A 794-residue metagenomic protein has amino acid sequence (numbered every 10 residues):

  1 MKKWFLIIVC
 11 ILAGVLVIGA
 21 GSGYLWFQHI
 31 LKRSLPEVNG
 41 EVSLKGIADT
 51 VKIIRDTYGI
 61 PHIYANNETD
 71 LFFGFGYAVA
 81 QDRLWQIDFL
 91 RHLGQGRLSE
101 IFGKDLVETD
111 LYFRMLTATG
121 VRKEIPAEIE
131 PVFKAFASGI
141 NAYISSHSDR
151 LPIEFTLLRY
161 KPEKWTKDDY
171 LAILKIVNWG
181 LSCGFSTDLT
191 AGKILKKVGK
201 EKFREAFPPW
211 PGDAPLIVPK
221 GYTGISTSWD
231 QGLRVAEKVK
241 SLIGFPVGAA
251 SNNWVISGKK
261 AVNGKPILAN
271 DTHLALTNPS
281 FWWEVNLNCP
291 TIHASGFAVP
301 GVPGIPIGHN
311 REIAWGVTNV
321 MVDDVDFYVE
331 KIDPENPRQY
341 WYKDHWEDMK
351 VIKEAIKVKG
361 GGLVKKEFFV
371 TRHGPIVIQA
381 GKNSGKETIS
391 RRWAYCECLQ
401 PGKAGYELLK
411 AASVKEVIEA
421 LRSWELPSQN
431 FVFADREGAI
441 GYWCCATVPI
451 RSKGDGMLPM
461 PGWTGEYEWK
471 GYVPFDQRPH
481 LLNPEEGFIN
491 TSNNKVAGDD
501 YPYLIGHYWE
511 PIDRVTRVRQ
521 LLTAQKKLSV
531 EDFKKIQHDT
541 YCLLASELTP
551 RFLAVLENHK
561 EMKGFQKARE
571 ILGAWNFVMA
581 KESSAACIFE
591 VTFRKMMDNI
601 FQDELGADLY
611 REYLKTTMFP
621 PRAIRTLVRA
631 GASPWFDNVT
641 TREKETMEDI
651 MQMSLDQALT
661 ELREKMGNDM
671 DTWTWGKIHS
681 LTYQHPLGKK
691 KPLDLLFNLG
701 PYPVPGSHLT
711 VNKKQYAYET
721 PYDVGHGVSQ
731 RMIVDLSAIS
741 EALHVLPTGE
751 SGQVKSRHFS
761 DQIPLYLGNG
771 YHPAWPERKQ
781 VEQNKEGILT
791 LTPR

Functional and structural regions predicted by a protein language model:
M1-V17: N-terminal Sec-pathway targeting helices
Y24-P279, N599, D608, Y613: Substrate-recognition/specificity elements adjacent to catalytic centers across diverse enzyme folds
D70-T109, L116-T117, G316-E367, E466-R514 (+2 more regions): Gly/Pro-rich active-site capping loops and adjacent beta-alpha segments that organize cofactor/substrate pockets
L71-G74, R122-E130, R392, G402-L408 (+4 more regions): Second-shell loop/turn segments in exported
G248, C289-P300, G304, G308-I313 (+1 more regions): Glycine- and hydrophobic-rich flexible loops that cap the catalytic core of alpha/beta enzyme folds
L426-Q525, V578-K581, T592-F601, G606 (+1 more regions): Hydrophobic alpha-helical segments
L504, Y508-F565, M647-R794: Terminal end segments
F589-T674: Charged, long alpha-helical assembly modules
